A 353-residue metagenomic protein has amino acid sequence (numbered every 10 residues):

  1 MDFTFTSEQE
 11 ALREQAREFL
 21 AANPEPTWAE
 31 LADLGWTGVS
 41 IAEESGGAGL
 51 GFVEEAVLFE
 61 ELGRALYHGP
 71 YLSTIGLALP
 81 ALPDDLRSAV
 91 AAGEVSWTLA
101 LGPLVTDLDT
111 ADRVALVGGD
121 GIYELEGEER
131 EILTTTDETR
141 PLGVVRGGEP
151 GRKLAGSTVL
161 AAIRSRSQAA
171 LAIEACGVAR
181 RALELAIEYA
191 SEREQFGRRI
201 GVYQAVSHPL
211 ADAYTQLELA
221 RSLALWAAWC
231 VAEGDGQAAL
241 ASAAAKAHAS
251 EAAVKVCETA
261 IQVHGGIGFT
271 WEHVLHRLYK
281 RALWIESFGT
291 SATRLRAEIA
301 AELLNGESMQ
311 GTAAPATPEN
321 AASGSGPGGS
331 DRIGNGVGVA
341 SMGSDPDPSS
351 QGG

Functional and structural regions predicted by a protein language model:
M1-A65, S165-R332, G336-G353: Alpha-helical interface subdomain recognition
L66-L72, G76, P80, D84-E184 (+2 more regions): FAD-binding core of flavoproteins
